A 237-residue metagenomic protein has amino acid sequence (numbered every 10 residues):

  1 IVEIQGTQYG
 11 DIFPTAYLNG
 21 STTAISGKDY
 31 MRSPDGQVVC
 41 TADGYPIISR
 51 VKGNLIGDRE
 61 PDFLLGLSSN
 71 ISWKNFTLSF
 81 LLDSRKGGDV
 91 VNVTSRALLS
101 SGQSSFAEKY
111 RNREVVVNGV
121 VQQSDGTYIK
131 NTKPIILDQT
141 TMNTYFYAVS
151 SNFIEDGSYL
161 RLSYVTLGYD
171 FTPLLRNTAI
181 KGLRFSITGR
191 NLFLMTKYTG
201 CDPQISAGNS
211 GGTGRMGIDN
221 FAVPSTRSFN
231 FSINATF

Functional and structural regions predicted by a protein language model:
I1-D58, L99, Y110-N112, V116-G126 (+2 more regions): Conserved small-residue
I1-N19, T23, Q103, S124-T127 (+2 more regions): C-terminal beta-signal and terminal closure region of outer-membrane beta-barrel proteins
E3, D11, A24, R85-R184: Extracytoplasmic gating/loop element in the C-terminal half of outer-membrane beta-barrel translocons and assembly
F63, K74-F76, S158, A179-L183 (+1 more regions): Outer-envelope beta-barrel architecture signal
G66-S68, Y164-G168, N230-S232: Membrane-embedded beta-strand positions in outer-membrane beta-barrel channels/transporters
W73-N75, S84-G88, Y164, F171 (+2 more regions): Transmembrane beta-strands of outer-membrane beta-barrel pores
N75-S79, L174-L175: Repeated loop/turn-to-beta-strand initiation elements of outer-membrane beta-barrel proteins
F80, F185-I187, I233: Membrane-embedded beta-strand positions of outer-membrane beta-barrel proteins
